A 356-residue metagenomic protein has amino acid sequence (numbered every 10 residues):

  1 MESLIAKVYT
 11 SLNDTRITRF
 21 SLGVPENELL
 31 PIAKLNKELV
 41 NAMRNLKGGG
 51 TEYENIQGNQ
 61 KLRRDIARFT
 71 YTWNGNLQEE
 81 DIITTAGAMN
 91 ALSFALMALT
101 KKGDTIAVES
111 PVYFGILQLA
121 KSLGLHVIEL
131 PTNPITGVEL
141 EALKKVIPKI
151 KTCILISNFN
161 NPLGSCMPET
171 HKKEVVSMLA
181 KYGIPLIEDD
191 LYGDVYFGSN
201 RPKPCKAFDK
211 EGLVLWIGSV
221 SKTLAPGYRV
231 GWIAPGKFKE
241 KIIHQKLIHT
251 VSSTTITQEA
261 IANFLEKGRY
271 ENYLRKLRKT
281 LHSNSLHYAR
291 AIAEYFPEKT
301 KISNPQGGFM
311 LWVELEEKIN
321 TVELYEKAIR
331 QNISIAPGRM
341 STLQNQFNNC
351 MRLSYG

Functional and structural regions predicted by a protein language model:
M1-N55, R330-I333, L353: N-terminal "arm"/small-domain region of PLP-dependent enzymes with the aminotransferase-like
P25, N158-N161, K222: Short glycine-rich anion-binding loops that position phosphate/pyrophosphate groups of nucleotides and phosphorylated
L35, K210-K279: Conserved core segment of the aminotransferase class I/II
L39-Y182, I187, G193-G212, L281: Conserved core of the PLP fold type I
V220, K299, G338-T342: Short, solvent-exposed loop/turn elements at beta->coil junctions and helix N-caps that rim active or binding pockets
P235, W312-E317, I335-G356: Conserved PLP-binding active-site segment of the aspartate aminotransferase-like
K279-A289, T300-E314, L324-K327: Conserved glycine-rich beta-strand-loop-beta hairpin in the small C-terminal domain of fold type I
